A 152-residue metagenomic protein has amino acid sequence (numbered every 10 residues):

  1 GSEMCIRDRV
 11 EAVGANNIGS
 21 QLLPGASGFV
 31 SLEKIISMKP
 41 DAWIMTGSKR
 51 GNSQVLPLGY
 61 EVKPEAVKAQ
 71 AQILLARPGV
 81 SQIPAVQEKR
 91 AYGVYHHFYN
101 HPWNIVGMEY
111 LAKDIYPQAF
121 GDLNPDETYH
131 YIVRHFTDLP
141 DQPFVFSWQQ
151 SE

Functional and structural regions predicted by a protein language model:
M4-C5: Short, small-residue-biased leader/transition segments that mark boundaries at the very start of proteins
D8-E11, E33-S37, E109, K113 (+1 more regions): Solvent-exposed, polar/charged alpha-helical surfaces in well-ordered, non-transmembrane soluble domains, broadly
E11-A26: Alpha-helical, coiled-coil/dimerization segments enriched in small aliphatic residues
G14-N16, K39-W43, Q87-R90: Loop/turn elements at helix/coil->beta-strand transitions in domains of secreted/extracellular proteins
Q21, G47, Y95: Residues at the C-termini of beta-strands that transition into short coil/loop
S31-K49: Proline-aspartate-enriched helix->loop->beta-strand connector
R50-F120, P125-D126: Charged, glycine-enriched surface loops/patches that mediate electrostatic binding to polyanionic ligands
A112-E152: Conserved C-terminal helix/tail region of periplasmic/extracytoplasmic solute-binding proteins
